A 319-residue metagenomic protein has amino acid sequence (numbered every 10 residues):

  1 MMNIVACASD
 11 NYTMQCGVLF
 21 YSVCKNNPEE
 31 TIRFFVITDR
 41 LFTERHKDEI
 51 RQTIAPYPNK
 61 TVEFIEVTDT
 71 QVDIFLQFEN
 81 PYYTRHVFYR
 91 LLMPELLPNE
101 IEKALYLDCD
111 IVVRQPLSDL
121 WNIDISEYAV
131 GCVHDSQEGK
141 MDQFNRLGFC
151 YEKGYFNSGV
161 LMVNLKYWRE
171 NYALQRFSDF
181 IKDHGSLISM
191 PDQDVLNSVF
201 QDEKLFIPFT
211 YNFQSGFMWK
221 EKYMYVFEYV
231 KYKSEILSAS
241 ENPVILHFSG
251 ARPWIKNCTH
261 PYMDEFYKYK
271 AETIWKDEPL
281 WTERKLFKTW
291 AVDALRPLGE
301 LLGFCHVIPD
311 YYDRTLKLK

Functional and structural regions predicted by a protein language model:
M2, N27-F35, V62: Short loop->beta transition adjacent to catalytic acidic/histidine clusters or analogous donor-positioning motifs
C7-A8, V18, E170-K319: A glycosyltransferase accessory/donor-loop signature
T13-N27: Histidine-anchored nucleotide/phosphate-binding helix
R33-R40, C132-V133: Short internal beta-strands
R40-K47, K140: Short, charged/polar "capping" segments at the starts of alpha-helices and the immediately preceding loops
K47, R51-E95: Active-site-proximal specificity loops/subdomain of glycosyltransferases
E66-T70, H86-K140, Y155, M162-V163 (+1 more regions): GT-A fold catalytic core of metal-dependent nucleotide-sugar glycosyltransferases, centered on the diacidic
V130-C150, H260-E265, W275: A short, conserved beta-to-alpha structural element at the edge of catalytic cores that scaffolds binding
